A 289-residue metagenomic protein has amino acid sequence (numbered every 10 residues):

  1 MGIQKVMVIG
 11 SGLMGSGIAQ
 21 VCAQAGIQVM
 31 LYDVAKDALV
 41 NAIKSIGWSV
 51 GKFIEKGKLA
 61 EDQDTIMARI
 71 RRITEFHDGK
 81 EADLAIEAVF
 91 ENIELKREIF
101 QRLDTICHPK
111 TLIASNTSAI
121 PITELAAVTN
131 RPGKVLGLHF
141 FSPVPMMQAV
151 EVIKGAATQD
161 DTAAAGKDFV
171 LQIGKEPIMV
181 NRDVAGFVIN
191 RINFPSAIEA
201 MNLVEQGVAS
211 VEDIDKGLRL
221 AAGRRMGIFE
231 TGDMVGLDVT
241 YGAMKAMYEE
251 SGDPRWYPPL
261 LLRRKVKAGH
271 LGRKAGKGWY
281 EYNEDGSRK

Functional and structural regions predicted by a protein language model:
M1-S49, K56: NAD(P)+-binding Rossmann beta1-loop-alpha1 motif at the extreme N-terminus of oxidoreductases
G2, A25, A164, L171-V180 (+3 more regions): NAD(P)-dependent Rossmann-like dehydrogenase/reductase catalytic/cofactor-binding core
Q24-I27, P143-I153, R225-M226, K245: Acidic/polar active-site rim loop that often engages polyanionic ligands
K52-L112, I120: Rossmann-like NAD(P)-binding element
L112-D183, N190: Rossmann-fold dinucleotide-binding core
I189, N193-E199, R225: Structural/interface elements that position substrates and couple domains in central-metabolism enzymes
